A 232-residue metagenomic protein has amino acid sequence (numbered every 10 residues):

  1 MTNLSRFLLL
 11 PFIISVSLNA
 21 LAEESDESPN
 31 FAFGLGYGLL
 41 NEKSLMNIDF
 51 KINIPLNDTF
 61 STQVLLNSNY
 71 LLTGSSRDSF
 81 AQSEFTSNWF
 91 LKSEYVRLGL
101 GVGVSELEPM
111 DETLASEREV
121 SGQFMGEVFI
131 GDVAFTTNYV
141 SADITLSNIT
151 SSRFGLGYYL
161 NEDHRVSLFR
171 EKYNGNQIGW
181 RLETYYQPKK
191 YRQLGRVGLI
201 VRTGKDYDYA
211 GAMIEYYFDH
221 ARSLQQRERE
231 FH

Functional and structural regions predicted by a protein language model:
M1-L8: Bacterial N-terminal signal peptides that target proteins for export
A22-G74, G126: Short glycine/proline- and aromatic-enriched beta-strand/turn motifs that initiate or cap beta-hairpins
E23-D26, F33-L35, K189-G198, R202-H232: Flexible, glycine-rich linker and terminal segments associated with outer-membrane beta-barrel/transport systems
E27-F33, F60-L66, V96-L100, V133-T137 (+5 more regions): Transmembrane beta-strands of outer-membrane beta-barrel proteins
L35, F50-I54, F85-L91, F124-V128 (+4 more regions): Residues on the lipid-exposed face of transmembrane beta-strands in outer-membrane beta-barrel proteins
Y37-N47, N69-A81, E106, M110-V120 (+4 more regions): Solvent-exposed loop/turn segments connecting transmembrane beta-strands in outer-membrane beta-barrel proteins
P55-T59, K92-V96, F129-V133, N161-D163 (+2 more regions): Outer-membrane beta-barrel channels and translocator barrels
